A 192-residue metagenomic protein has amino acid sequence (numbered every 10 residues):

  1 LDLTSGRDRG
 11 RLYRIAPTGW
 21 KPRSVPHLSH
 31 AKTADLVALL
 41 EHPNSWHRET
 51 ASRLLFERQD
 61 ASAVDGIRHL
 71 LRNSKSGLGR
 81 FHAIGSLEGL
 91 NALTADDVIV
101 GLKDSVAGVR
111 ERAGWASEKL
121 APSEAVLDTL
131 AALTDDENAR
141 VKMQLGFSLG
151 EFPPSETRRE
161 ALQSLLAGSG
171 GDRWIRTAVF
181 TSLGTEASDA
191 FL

Functional and structural regions predicted by a protein language model:
D2-L192: Long, ordered, helix-rich scaffold segments
